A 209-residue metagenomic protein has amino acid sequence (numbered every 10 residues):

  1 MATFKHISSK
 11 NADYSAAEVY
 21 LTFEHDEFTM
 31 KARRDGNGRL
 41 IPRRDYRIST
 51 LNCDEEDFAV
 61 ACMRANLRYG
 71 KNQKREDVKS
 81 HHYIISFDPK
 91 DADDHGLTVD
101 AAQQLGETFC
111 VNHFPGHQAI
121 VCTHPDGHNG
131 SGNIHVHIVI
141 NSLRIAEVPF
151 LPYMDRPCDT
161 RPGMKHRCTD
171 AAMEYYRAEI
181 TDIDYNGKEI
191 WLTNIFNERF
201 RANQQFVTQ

Functional and structural regions predicted by a protein language model:
M1-Q209: N-terminal nicking endonuclease/strand-transfer module with a His-rich metal-binding environment and a catalytic Tyr
